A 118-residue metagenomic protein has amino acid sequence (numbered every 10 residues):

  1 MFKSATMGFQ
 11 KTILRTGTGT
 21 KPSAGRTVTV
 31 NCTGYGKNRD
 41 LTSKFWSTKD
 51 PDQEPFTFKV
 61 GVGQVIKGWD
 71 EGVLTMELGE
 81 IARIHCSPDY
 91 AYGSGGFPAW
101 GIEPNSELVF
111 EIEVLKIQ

Functional and structural regions predicted by a protein language model:
M1-Q118: Cross-family detector of peptidyl-prolyl cis-trans isomerase
